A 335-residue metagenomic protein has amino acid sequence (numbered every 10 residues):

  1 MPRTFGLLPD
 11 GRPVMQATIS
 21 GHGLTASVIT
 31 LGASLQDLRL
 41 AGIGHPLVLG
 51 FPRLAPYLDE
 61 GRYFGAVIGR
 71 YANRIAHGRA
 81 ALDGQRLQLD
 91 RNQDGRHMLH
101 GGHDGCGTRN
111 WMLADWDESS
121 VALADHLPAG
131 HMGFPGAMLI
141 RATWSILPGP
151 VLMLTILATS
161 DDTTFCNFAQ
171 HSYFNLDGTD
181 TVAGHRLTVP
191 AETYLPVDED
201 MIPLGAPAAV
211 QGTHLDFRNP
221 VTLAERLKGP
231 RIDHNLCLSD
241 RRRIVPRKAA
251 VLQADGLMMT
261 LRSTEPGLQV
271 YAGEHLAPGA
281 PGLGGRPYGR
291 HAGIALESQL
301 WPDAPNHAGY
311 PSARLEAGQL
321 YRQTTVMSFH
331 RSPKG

Functional and structural regions predicted by a protein language model:
M1-G335: An exposed, glycine/acidic-rich loop-and-rim segment of catalytic or binding clefts
